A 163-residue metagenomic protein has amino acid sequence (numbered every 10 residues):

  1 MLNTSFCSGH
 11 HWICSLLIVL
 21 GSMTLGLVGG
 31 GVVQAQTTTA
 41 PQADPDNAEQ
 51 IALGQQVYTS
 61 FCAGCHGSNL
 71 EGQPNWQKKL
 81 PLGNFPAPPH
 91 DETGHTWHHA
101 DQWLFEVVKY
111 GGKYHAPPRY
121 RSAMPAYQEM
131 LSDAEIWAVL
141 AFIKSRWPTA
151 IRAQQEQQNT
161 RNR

Functional and structural regions predicted by a protein language model:
M1-G9: N-terminal secretory signal peptides that target proteins for export/translocation
C14-L27: Bacterial N-terminal signal peptides
G30-V57, A153-R163: Electrostatic cytochrome c docking/interface patches
A48-A52, Q56, W97-H99, M130-D133: Short, solvent-exposed loop/helix junctions and linker helices that flank or host conserved functional motifs
E49-Q50, Q55-P86, Y110-Y120, R146-A153: Periplasmic/extracellular electron-transfer cofactor-ligation site, primarily the c-type cytochrome heme-c attachment
A52-S60, P88, Q102, E106 (+2 more regions): Solvent-exposed, polar/charged alpha-helical surfaces in well-ordered, non-transmembrane soluble domains, broadly
E71-F105, A126-M130: Gly/Gly-Pro-rich "capping" loops immediately C-terminal to redox-active cysteine motifs in periplasmic/lumenal
K78, P88-P89, V107-W137, Q154-N162: Axial heme c-ligation environment in periplasmic c-type cytochrome domains
